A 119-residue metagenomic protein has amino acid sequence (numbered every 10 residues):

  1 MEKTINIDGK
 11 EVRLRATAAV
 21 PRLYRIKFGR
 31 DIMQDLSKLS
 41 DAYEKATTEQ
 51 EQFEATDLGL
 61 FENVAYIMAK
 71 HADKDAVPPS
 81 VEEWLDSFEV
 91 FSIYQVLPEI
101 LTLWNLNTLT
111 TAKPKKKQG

Functional and structural regions predicted by a protein language model:
M1-E11, R30-F53, G59, H71-G119: Charged interaction scaffolds used for protein-protein
R15-T17: Short linear motifs in exposed loops
P21-F28: N-terminal first-folded block
